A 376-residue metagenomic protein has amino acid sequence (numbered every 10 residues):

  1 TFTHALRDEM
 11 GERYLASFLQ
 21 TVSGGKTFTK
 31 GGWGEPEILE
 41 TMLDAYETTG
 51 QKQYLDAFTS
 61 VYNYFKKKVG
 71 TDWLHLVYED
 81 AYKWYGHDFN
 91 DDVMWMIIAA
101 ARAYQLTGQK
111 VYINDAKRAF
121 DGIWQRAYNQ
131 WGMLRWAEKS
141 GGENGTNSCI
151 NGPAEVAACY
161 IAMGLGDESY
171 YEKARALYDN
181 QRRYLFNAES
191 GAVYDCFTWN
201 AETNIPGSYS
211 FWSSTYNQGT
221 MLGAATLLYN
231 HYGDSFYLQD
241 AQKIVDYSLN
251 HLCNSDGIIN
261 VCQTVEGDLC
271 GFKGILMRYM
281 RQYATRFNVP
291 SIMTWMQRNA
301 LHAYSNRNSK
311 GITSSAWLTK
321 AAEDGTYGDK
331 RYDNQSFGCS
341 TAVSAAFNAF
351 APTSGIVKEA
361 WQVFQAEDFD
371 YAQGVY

Functional and structural regions predicted by a protein language model:
T1-T41, A45-D91, T146, F236 (+1 more regions): CBM-like carbohydrate-recognition segments
L39-Q51, I98-T107, A157, L227-H231: Alpha-helix exit/C-cap motif
D44, S60, Y64, R102 (+13 more regions): Alpha-helical scaffold segments in carbohydrate-active enzymes
Y46, Y104-G108, A162-G166, Y229-G233 (+3 more regions): Short coil/turn linking the two alpha-helices of tandem helical-hairpin repeats
L55-G164, Y171-E172: Extended ligand-binding groove/face enriched in aromatic
N151-A154, A158, Y170-L228: Active-site cradle of extracellular carbohydrate-active enzymes
Y209-A224, L228-I258: Flexible, glycine-rich surface segments
V357-Y376: Extracytoplasmic
